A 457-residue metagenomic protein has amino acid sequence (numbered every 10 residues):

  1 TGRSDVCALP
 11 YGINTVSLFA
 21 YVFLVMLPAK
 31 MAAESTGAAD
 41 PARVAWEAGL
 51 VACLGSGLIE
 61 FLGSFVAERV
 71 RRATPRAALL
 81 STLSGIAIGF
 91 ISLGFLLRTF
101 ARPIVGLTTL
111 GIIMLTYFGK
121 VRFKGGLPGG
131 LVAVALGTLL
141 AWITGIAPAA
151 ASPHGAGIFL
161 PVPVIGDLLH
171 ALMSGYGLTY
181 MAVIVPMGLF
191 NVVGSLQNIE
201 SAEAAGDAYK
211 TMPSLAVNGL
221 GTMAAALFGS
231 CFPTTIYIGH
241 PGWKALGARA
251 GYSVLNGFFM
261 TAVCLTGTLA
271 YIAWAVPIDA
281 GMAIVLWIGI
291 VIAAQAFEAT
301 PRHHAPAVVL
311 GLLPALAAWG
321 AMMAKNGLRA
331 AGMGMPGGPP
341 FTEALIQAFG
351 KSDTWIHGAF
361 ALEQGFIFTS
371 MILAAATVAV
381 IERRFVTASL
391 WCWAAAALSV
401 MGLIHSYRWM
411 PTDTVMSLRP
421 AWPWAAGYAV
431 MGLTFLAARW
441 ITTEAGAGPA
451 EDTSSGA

Functional and structural regions predicted by a protein language model:
T1-D5, L58-R72, I112-F123, L196-A204 (+4 more regions): C-terminal ends of transmembrane helices
T1-D5, Y176-A250: Membrane-embedded helical hairpins/re-entrant loop segments and their flanking transmembrane helices within multi-pass
T1-L110, G242-V254, F258-V285, I292-T300 (+1 more regions): Early transmembrane hairpin of solute transport permeases
A20-P28, C53-S64, L83-L93, G106-K120 (+9 more regions): Hydrophobic core segments of alpha-helical transmembrane domains in multi-pass membrane transport and ion-translocation
V25-E47, E68-R69, R76-A77, G85-R122 (+3 more regions): Inter-helical loop and helix-membrane interface segments of multi-pass membrane transporters/permeases
F118-K124, D167-T179, H303-A457: C-terminal transmembrane helix-loop-helix hairpin of multi-pass membrane proteins
G126-M212, M416-W424, L433, W440-G456: Helix-loop-helix hairpins and the membrane-proximal interhelical loops of multi-pass alpha-helical transport proteins
